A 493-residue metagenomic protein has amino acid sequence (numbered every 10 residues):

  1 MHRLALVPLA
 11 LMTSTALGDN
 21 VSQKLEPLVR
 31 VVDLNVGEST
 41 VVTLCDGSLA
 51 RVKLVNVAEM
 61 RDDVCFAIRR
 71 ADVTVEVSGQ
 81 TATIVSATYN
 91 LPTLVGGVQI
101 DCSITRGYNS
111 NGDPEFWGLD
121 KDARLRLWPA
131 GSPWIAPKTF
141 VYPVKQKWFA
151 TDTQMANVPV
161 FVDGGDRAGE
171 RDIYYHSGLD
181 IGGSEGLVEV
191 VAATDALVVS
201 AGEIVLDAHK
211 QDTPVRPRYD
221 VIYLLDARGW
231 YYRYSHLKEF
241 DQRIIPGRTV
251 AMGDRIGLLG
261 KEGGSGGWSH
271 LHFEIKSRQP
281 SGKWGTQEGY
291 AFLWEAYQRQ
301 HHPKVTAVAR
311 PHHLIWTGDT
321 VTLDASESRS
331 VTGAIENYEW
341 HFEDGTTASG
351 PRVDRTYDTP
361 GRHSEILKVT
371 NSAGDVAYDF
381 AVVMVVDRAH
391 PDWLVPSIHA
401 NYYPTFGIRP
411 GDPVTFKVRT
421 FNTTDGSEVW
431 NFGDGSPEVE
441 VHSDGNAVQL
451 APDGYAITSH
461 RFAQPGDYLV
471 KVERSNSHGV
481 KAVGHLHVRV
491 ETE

Functional and structural regions predicted by a protein language model:
A5-S14: Bacterial N-terminal signal peptides
G18-F149: Surface-exposed, beta-sheet-biased, low-hydrophobicity segments with strongly acidic/polar composition
D33, E189-A192, R243, T249 (+3 more regions): Residue-level "contact hotspot" at macromolecular interaction interfaces
G37, L49, I68-D72, D120 (+5 more regions): Extracytoplasmic
R124-D220, M252, K261, S265 (+1 more regions): Surface-exposed, glycine-biased beta-strand/turn segments
G183-A192, D226-G253: Short histidine-centered loop motifs in beta-beta connectors
A201-E203, R255, K261, K368 (+2 more regions): Short, surface-exposed secondary-structure boundary micro-motifs
K283, Q287-E493: Extracellular/lumenal mature domains of secreted and surface-exposed proteins
